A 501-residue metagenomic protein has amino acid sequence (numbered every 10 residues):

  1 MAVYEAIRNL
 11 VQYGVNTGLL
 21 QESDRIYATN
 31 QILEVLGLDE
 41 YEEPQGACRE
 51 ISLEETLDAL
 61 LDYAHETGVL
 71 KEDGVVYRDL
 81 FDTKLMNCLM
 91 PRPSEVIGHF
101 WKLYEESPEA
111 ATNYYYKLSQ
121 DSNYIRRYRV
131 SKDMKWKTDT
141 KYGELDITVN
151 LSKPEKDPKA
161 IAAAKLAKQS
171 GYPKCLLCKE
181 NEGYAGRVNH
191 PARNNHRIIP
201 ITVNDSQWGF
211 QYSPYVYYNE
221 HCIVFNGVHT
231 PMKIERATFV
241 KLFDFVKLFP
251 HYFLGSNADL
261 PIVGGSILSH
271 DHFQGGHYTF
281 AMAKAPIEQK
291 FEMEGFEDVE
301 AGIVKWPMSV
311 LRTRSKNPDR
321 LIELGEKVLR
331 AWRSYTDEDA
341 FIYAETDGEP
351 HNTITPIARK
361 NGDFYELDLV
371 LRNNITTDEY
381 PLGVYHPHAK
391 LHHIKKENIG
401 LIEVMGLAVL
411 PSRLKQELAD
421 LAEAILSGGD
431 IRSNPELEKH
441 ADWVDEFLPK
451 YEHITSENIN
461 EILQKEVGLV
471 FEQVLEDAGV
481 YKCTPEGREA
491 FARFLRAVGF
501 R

Functional and structural regions predicted by a protein language model:
M1-V224, V228-P231, K305-P307, L321-G325 (+2 more regions): Active-site microenvironments that recognize anionic phosphate/pyrophosphate groups
N195-R197, H229-L254: Helical scaffold of the NTase/Pol beta-like nucleotidyltransferase catalytic core
A237, V246-S269, G275-L329, R333-T336: Catalytic or ion-translocation cores adjacent to nucleophile or general acid/base/metal-coordination motifs in diverse
